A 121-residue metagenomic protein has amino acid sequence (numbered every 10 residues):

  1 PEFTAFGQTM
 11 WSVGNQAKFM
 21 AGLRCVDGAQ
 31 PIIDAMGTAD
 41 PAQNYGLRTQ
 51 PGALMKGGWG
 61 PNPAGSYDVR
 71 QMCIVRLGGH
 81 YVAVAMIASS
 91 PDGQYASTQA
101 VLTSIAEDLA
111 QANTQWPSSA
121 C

Functional and structural regions predicted by a protein language model:
P1-C121: Penicillin-recognizing serine hydrolase domain
